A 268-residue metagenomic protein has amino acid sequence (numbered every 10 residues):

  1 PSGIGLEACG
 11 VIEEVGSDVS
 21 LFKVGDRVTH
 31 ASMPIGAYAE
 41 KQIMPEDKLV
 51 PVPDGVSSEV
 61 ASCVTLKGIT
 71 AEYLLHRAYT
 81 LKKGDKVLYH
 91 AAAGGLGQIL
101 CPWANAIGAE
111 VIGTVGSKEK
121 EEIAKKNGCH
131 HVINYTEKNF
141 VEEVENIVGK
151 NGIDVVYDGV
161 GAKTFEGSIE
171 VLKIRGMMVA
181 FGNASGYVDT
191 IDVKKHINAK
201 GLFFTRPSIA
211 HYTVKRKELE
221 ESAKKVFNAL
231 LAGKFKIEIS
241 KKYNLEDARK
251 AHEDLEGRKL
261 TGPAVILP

Functional and structural regions predicted by a protein language model:
P1-I35: Glycine-rich beta-strand-centered segment in the early N-terminal region that forms part of a ligand/cofactor-binding
S32-E46: A structural motif shared across PLP-dependent enzymes of the aminotransferase-like
T65-E137: Mid-domain Rossmann-like dinucleotide-binding core that forms the NAD(H)/NADP(H) cofactor-binding site
I107, V115, K163-K234, P268: Glycine-rich phosphate-binding loop and adjacent beta-alpha segment of Rossmann(oid) nucleotide-cofactor-binding
N139-K150: Short amphipathic alpha-helix with an adjacent loop that forms part of the alpha/beta core around
R216-P268: C-terminal hydrophobic helical "lid"/dimerization subdomain of Rossmann-like NAD(P)H-dependent oxidoreductases
